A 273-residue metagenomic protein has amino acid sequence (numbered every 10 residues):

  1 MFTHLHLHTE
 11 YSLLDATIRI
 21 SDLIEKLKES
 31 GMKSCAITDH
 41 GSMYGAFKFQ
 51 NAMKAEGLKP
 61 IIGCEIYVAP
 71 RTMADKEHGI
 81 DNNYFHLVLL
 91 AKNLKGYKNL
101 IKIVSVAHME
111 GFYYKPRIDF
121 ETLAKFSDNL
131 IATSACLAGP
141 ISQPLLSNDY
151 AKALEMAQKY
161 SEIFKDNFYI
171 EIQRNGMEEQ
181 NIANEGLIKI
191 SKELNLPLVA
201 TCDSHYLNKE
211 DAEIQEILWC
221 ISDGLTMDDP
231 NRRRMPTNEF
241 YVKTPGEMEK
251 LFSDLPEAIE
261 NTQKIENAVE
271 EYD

Functional and structural regions predicted by a protein language model:
M1-D273: Phosphodiester-processing cores and adjacent nucleic acid-binding clamps
